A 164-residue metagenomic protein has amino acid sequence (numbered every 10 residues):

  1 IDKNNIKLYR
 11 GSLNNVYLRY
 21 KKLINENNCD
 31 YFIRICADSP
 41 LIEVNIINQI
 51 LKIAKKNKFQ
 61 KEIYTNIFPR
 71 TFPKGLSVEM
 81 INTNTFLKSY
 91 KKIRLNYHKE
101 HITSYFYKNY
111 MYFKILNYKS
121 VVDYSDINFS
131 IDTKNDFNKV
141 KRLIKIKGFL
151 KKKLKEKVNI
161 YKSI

Functional and structural regions predicted by a protein language model:
D2-K55: Short phosphate-binding loop-to-helix
I42-I127, N135-N138, R142, E156-I164: Conserved core of the sugar-phosphate nucleotidyltransferase
N96, I146-K152: Cytochrome P450 catalytic domain signature, combining two hallmark sequence patches
